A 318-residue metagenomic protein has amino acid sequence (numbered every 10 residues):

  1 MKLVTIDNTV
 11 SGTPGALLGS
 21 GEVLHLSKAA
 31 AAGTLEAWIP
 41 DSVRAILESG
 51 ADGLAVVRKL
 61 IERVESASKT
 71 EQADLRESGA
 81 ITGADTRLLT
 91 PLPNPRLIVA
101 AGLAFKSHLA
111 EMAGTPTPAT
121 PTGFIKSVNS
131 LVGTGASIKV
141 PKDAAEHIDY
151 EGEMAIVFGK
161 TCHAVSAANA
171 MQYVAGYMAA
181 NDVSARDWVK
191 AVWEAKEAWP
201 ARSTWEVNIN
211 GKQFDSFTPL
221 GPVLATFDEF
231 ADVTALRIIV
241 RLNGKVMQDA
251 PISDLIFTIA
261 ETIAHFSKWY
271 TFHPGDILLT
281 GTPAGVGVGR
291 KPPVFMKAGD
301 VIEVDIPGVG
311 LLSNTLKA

Functional and structural regions predicted by a protein language model:
M1-P121, I239, V301-E303: N-terminal non-catalytic cap/leader segment that marks the start of a structured domain
V4, L88-T90, E111-G114, K139-I148 (+4 more regions): A generic local secondary-structure boundary/capping motif
D7, L103, F124-V128, G135 (+7 more regions): Short, structured patches in soluble enzyme cores that scaffold and shape functional sites
T9-G12, K139, R186-A318: Catalytic-pocket segment enriched in acidic/His residues
L18, T115-T134, Y150, K297-P307: Structural signature of FAD isoalloxazine-binding scaffolds in flavoprotein oxidoreductases
A119, G123-S127, A170-A201, L255-T258: Flexible glycine-rich active-site/ligand-binding loops centered on an Asp-His dyad
